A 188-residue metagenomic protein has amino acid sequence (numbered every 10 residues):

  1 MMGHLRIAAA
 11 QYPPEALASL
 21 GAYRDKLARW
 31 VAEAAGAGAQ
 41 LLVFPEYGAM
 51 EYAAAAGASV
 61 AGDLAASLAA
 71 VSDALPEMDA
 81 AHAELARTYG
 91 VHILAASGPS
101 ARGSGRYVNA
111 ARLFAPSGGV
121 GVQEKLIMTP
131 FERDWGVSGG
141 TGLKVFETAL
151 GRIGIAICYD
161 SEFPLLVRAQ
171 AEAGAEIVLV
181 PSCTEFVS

Functional and structural regions predicted by a protein language model:
M2-A9: Extreme N-terminal starter segment of soluble prokaryotic enzymes
R6, A37-A39, G90, R152 (+1 more regions): Short loop/turn motifs at secondary-structure junctions
A9, V43, L94, I155 (+1 more regions): Structural motif
Q11-L17: Short polar catalytic/cofactor-binding loops
Y12, Y47, M128: Hydrophobic pocket-lining residues within nucleotide cofactor-binding pockets
A16, L68-A69, I153: Surface-exposed cleft-lining segments at the edges of enzyme active sites
L20-P116, S188: Cys-nucleophile CN-hydrolase/nitrilase-fold catalytic domain and related Cys-dependent amidase chemistry that acts on
E84, R102-I177, P181-S188: Active-site catalytic loop in hydrolytic enzyme cores
